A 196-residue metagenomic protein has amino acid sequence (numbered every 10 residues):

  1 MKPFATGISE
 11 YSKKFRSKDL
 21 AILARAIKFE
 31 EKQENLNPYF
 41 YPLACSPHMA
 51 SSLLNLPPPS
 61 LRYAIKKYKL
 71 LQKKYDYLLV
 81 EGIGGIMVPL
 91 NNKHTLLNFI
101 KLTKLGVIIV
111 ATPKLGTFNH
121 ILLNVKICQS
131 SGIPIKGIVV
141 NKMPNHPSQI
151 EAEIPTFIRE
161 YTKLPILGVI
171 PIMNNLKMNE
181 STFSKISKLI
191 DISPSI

Functional and structural regions predicted by a protein language model:
M1-L56, K69: N-terminal phosphate/diphosphate-binding loop that engages ATP/GTP or pyrophosphate donors across diverse enzyme folds
K2, I108-A111, K136-K142: Short internal beta-strands
A5-Y11, G85, K114-L115, K142-H146: Short histidine/acidic/glycine/proline-rich micro-motifs that form metal- and phosphate-coordinating active-site loops
S46-L90, L97: Phosphate-binding/switch loop-helix module in NTP-utilizing enzymes
N91-K114: Inter-motif core of Ras-like GTPase G domains
N91-N98, L122-V125, I150-T156: Charged helix-capping and loop-helix junction motifs
K126-I196: C-terminal lobe/tail of nucleotide-utilizing enzymes
